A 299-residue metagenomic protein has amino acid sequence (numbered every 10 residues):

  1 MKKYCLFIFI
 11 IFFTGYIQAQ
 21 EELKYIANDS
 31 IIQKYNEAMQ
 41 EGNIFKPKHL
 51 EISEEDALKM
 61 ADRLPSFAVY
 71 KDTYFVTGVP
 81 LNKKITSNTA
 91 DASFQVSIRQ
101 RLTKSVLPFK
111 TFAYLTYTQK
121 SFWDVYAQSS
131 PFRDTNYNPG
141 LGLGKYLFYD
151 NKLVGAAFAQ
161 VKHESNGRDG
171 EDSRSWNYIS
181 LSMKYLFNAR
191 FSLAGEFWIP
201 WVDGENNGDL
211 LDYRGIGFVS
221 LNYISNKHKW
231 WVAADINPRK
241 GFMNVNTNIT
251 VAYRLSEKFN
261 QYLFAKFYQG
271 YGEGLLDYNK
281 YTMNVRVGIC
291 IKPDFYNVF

Functional and structural regions predicted by a protein language model:
Y4-F13: Sec-dependent N-terminal signal peptides
G15-A19: Sec/Tat signal peptide C-region and signal peptidase I cleavage site
E21-E22, A27-P139: Outer-membrane beta-barrel initiation region
L23-G42, S165, W201-D203, W231-A233 (+3 more regions): Intrinsically disordered, low-complexity linker/tail regions enriched in polar/charged residues
F67-G78, K104-N226, A234-I236, F242 (+2 more regions): Outer-membrane pore/translocation modules
D91, Q95-S97, N138-G140, S180 (+3 more regions): Membrane-embedded beta-strand positions in outer-membrane beta-barrel channels/transporters
Y223, K227-F264: Long, repeat-rich segments with strong aromatic
A265, T282-F299: Outer-membrane beta-barrel "beta-signal"
